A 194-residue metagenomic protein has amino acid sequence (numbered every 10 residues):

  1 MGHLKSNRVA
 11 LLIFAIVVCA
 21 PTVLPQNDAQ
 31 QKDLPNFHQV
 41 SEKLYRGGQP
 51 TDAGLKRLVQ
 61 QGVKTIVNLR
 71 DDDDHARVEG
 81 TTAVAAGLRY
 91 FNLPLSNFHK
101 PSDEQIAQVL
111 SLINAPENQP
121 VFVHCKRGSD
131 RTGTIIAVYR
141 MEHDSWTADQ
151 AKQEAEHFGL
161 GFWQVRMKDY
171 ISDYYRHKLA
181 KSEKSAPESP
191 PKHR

Functional and structural regions predicted by a protein language model:
M1-S6: N-terminal secretory signal peptides that target proteins for export/translocation
R8, F14-F122, T134-R194: Cys-dependent protein tyrosine phosphatase-like superfamily
C125: Short cysteine clusters
G128: Substrate/cofactor-recognition hotspot
R131: Conserved lysine of the Walker
